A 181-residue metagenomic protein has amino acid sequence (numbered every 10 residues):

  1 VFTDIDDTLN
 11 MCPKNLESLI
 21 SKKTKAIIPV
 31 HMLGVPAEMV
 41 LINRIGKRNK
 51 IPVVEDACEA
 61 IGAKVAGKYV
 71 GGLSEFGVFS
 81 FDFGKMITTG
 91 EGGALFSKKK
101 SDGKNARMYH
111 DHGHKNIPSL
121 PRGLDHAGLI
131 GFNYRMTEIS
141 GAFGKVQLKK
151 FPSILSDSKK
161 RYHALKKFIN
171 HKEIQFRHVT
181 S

Functional and structural regions predicted by a protein language model:
V1-D6: Short beta->alpha connector loops at strand-helix junctions that form conserved, small/polar/Pro-enriched
D7-T89, A94-S101: Active-site phosphate-binding strand-loop segment of PLP-dependent enzymes
C12-K14, S18, A26-V30, V35 (+4 more regions): PLP-dependent aminotransferase class I/II
